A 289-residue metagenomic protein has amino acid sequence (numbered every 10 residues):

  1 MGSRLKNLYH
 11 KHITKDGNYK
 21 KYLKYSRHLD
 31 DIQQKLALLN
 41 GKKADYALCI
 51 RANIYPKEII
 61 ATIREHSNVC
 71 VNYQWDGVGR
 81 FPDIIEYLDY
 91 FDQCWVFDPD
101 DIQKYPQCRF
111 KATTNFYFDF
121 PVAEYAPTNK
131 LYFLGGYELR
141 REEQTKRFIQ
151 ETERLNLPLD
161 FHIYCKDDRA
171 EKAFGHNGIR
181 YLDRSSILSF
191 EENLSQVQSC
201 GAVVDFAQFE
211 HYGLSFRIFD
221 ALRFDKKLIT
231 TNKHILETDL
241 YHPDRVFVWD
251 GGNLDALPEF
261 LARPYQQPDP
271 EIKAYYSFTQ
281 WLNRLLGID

Functional and structural regions predicted by a protein language model:
M1-K35, G41-K42, R51-E58, W75-G77 (+3 more regions): Nucleotide-sugar donor-binding catalytic core of glycosyltransferases
L48: N-terminal Rossmann-like NAD(P) cofactor-binding module of classical short-chain dehydrogenase/reductase
R64-Q74: Short beta-strand/loop segments at the ligand-binding rim of alpha/beta enzyme cores
V197, A221-L222: Short alpha-helix at the nucleotide-sugar/activated-sugar donor binding site of glycosyltransferases and closely
V246-G252: Conserved acidic donor-binding segment of nucleotide-sugar-dependent glycosyltransferases
G252-D289: A charged, aromatic-enriched C-terminal amphipathic alpha-helix characteristic of glycosyltransferases across folds
